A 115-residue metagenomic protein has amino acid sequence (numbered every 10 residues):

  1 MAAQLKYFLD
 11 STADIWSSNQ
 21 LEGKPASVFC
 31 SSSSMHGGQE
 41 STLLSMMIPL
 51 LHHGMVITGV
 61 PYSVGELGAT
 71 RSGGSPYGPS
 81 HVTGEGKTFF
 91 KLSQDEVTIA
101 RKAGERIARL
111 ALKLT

Functional and structural regions predicted by a protein language model:
M1-G68: Helix-loop-strand module that forms the ligand-binding subsite of alpha/beta enzymes
G59-T115: Glycine-rich phosphate/pyrophosphate-binding loop and the adjoining helix
